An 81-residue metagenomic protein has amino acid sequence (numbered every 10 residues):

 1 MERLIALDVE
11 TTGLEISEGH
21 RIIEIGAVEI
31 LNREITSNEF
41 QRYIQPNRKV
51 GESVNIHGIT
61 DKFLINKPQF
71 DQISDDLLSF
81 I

Functional and structural regions predicted by a protein language model:
M1-I5, V9-I81: Conserved non-catalytic scaffold segment of RNase H-like nuclease domains
